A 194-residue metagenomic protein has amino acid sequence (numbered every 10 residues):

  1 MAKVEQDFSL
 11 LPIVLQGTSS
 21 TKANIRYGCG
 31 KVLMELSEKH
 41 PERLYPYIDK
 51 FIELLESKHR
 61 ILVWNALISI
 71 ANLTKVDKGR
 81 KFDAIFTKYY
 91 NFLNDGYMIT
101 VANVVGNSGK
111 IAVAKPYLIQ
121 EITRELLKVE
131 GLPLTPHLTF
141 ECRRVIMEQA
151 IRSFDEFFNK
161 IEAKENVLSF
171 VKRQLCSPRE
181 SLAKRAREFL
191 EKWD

Functional and structural regions predicted by a protein language model:
M1-G28, V32-K39, F154, L168 (+1 more regions): N-terminal alpha-helical scaffold/docking segments in eukaryotic complex subunits
E5-T18, P41-L54, G79-F92, P116-P133 (+1 more regions): Amphipathic alpha-helical scaffolding segments comprising HEAT/armadillo-like alpha-solenoid repeats
T21-A23, K58-R60, G96-Y97, R143 (+1 more regions): Short inter-helical turns and helix N-cap capping residues of alpha-solenoid HEAT/ARM repeat scaffolds
Y27-L36, D49-K50, W64-N72: Non-membrane alpha-helical segments in proteins
C29, A66, V104, I146-A150 (+1 more regions): Conserved hydrophobic register position within alpha-solenoid helical repeats
M34-E35, A71, G109-K110, E148-D155 (+1 more regions): Structural signature of alpha-helical solenoid repeat scaffolds
G131-Q149: Acidic, Ser/Thr- and Gly/Pro-rich intrinsically disordered linkers and low-complexity segments that flank or connect
